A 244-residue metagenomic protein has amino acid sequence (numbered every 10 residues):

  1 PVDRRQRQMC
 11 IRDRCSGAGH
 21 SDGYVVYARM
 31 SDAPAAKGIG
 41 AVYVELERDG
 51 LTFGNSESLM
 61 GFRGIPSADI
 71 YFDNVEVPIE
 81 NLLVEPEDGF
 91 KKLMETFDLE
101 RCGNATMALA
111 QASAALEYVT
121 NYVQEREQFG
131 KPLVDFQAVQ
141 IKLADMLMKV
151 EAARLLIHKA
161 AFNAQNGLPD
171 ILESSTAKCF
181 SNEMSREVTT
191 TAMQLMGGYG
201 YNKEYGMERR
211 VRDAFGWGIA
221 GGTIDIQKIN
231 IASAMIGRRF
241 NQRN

Functional and structural regions predicted by a protein language model:
P1-I11: Single conserved hydrophobic/aromatic residue that forms the stacking wall/gate of nucleotide- or nucleobase-binding
R4, S16-H20, D32-A36, M60-G64 (+1 more regions): Solvent-exposed alpha-helices and their adjacent loops that cap or buttress functional pockets in soluble metabolic
R12-H20, M30-S31, L82, E95 (+2 more regions): Active-site beta-strand/loop segments that form the cofactor-binding cradle of oxidoreductase flavoproteins
R12-R48: DPxDG-like acidic metal-binding loop motif
G23-Y27, A41-Y43, S67-N74, L82 (+1 more regions): Conserved hydrophobic/aromatic beta-strand scaffold that supports enzyme active sites
E47-P78: Flexible, small-/acidic-enriched active-site or ligand-binding loops
Y71, D88, E95-N244: Alpha-helical interface subdomain recognition
D73-K92: Long, acidic (Asp/Glu-rich), low-complexity accessory segments flanking structured domains
